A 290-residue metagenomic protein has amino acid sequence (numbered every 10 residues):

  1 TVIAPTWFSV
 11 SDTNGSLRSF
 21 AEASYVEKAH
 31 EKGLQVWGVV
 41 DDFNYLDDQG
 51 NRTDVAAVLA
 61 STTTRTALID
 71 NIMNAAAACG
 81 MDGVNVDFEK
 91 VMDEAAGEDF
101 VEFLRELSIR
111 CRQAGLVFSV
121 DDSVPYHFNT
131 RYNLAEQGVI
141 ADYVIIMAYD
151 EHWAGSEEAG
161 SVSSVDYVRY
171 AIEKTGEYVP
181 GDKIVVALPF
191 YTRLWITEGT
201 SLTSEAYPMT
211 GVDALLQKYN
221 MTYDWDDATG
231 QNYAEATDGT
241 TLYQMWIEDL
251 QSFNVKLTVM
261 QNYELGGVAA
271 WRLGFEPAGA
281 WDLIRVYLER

Functional and structural regions predicted by a protein language model:
T1-N71: Glycan-recognition patch characteristic of GH18 chitinases/ENGases and related GlcNAc/peptidoglycan-binding proteins
T1-T13, N71-V84, V255-V268: Catalytic domains of carbohydrate-active enzymes, especially glycoside hydrolases
V2-P5, V36-V40, V84-V86, F118-V120 (+3 more regions): Hydrophobic faces of well-ordered beta-strands that scaffold small-molecule active sites in alpha/beta enzyme cores
D12-R18, D70, E98-K218: Substrate-binding surface in catalytic domains of secreted glycosidases
E31-G33, A95-E102, I109, Q113-L116 (+2 more regions): Short acidic, glycine/proline-enriched helix-loop-strand junctions
L46-D47, R52-D54, F190-K256, L288-R290: Glycan-binding loop/region signatures in secreted carbohydrate-active enzymes
A60-A78, Y126-A135, I247-Q261: Short, acidic/polar
K256-R290: Acidic/aromatic/glycine-rich contiguous surface patches that form carbohydrate-binding/processing clefts and analogous
